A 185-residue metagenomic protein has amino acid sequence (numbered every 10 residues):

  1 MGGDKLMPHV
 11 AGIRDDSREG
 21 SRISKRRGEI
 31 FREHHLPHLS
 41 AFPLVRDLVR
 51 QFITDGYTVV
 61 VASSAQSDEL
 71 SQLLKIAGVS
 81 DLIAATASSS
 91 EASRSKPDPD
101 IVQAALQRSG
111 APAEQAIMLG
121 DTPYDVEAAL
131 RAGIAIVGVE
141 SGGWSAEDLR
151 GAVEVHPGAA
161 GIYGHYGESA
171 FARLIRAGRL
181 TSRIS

Functional and structural regions predicted by a protein language model:
M1-R46, R50-Y57: N-terminal helical cap/lid subdomain that shapes the substrate entry/recognition surface in HAD-like hydrolases
R50-Q51, S67, S71-S185: Asp-based, Mg2+/Mn2+-dependent phosphohydrolase catalytic module
S63-A65: Conserved phosphate-coupling serine/threonine residues in phosphotransfer and NTP-handling enzymes
